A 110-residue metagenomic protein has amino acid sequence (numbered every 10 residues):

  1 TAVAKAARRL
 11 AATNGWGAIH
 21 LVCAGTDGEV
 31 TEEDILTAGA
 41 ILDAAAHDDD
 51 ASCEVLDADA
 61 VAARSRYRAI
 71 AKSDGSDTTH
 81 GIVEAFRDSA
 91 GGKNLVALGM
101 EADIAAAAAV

Functional and structural regions predicted by a protein language model:
T1-T31: Internal, conserved structured core segments that host functional sites
E32-V110: Long, charged alpha-helical interface segments
